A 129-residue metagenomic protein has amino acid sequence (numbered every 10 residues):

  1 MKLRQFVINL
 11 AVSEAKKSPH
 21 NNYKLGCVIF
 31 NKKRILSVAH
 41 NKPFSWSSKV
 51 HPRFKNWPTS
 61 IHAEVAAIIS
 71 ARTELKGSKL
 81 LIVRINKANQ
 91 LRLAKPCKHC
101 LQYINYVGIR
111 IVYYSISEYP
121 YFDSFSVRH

Functional and structural regions predicted by a protein language model:
M1-Y23: Short, basic/aromatic recognition patches
S13-K16, R34, Y114-I116: Cysteine-centered metal-binding/redox modules
K17-H20, V28, R72: Short secondary-structure boundary/capping segments within folded domains
N21-C27, W57-I61: Short, mixed-charge, low-aromatic patches
K24-S37: Short beta-strand scaffold segments in enzyme catalytic cores
S37-H129: Zn2+-dependent cytidine deaminase-like catalytic core
